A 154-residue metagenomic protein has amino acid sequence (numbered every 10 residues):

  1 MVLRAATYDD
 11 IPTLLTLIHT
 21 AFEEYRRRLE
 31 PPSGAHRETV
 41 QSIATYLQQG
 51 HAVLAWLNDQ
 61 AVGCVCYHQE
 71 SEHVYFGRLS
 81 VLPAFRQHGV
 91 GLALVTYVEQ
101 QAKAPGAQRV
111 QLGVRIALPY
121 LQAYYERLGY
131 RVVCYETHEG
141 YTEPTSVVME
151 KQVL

Functional and structural regions predicted by a protein language model:
V2-T16: A short beta-loop-alpha structural element at the N-terminal edge of CoA-dependent acyl/N-acetyltransferase catalytic
L15-A44: Conserved GNAT-fold acetyl-CoA-binding loop/helix
S42-L54, Y75: A short helix-loop-beta-strand connector motif used in the catalytic cores of GNAT acetyltransferases and, in some
L54, Q60-H68, Y75-S80: Conserved beta-strand in the GNAT
H68, L82, R86, G113-R115: Residue-level recognition of the GNAT/N-acetyltransferase active site
V81, Q87-Q100, R127: Conserved acetyl-CoA-binding loop-helix of GNAT-fold acetyltransferases
A102-G113: Conserved GNAT acetyl-CoA-binding A-motif
Q111-R115, Q122, E126-V148: Conserved catalytic-core motifs of GNAT/GCN5-like acyltransferases
